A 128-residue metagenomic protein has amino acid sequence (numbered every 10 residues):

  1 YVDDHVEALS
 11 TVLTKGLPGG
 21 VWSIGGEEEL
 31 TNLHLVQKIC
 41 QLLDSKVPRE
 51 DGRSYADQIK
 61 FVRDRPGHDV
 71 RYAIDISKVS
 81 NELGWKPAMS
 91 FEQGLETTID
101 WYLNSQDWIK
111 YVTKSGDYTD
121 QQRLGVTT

Functional and structural regions predicted by a protein language model:
Y1-T128: C-terminal substrate-binding subdomain of Rossmann-fold SDR/epimerase-dehydratase oxidoreductases
